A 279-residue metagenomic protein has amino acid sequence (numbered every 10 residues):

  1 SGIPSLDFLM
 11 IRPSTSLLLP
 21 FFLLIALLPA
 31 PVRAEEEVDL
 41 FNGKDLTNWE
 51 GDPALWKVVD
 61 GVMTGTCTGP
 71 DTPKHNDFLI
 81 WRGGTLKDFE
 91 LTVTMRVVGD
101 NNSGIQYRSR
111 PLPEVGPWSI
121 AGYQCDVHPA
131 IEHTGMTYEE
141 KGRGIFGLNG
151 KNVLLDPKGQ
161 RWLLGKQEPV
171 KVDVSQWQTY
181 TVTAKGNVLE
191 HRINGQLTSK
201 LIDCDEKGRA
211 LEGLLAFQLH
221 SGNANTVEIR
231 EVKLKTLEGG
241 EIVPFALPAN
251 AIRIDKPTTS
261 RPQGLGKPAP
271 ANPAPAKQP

Functional and structural regions predicted by a protein language model:
S1-L9, R33: Short, Lys/Arg-enriched N-terminal segments with co-localized hydrophobic residues within the first ~10-30 amino acids
P4, L17-L18, E37: N-terminal leader/targeting signatures
M10-L17: Positively charged n-region of N-terminal signal peptides that target proteins for export
R12, I25-A26, D45: Prokaryotic Sec-type signal peptides and long signal-anchor helices with extended Leu/Ile/Val-rich h-regions
L18-P29: Bacterial N-terminal signal peptides
A34-P279: Carbohydrate-interacting regions of secretory-pathway proteins
